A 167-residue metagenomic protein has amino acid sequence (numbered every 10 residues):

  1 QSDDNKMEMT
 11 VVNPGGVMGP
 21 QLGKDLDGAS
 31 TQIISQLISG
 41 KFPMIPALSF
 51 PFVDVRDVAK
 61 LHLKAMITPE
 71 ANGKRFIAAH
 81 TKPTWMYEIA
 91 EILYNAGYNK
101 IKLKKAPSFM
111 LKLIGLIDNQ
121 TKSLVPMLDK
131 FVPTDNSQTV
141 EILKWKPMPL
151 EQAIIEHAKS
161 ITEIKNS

Functional and structural regions predicted by a protein language model:
D4-M7, G19-Q32, A65-F76: Glycine/proline-rich active-site loop of Rossmann-fold NAD(P)-dependent oxidoreductases
V11, P46-A59, R75, M86 (+1 more regions): Conserved loop-to-helix N-cap of the C-terminal "lid" that shapes the substrate pocket in Rossmann-like
N13-P14, M18: Conserved SDR Rossmann-fold cofactor-binding beta-strand/turn motif
G19, I45-L48, F76-P83, Y94-N95 (+1 more regions): Glycine-rich Rossmann NAD(P)(H)-binding loop
G23-K24, T31-V53, D57: A conserved pocket-lining segment of Rossmann-fold NAD(P)-dependent short-chain dehydrogenase/reductase
L61-K122, L150-S167: Mid/C-terminal beta-alpha module of Rossmann-like enzyme folds, strongest in SDR-family dehydrogenases/epimerases
I114-K144: Conserved C-terminal active-site "lid" loop/helix of NAD(P)H-dependent oxidoreductases that clamps the redox cofactor
K130-S137, K144-P147, E151-T162: C-terminal helical cap and adjacent loop that interface with cofactors, partners, or active-site loops
